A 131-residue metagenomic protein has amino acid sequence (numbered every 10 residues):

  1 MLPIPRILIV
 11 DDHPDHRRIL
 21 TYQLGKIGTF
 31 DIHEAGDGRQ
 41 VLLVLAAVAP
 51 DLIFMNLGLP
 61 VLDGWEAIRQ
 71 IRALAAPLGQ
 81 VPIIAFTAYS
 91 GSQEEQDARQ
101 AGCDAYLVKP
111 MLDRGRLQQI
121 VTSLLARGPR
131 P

Functional and structural regions predicted by a protein language model:
P14-H33: Two-component/phosphorelay signaling modules centered on CheY-like receiver
E34, L59-L62: Residue-level signal for the "D+5" position in two-component response regulator receiver
A35-R39: Conserved Asp/Asn-Gly motif in the active-site loop of CheY-like receiver
V48-F54, L59: Active-site beta3 strand of CheY-like receiver
M111-V121: C-terminal output helix
